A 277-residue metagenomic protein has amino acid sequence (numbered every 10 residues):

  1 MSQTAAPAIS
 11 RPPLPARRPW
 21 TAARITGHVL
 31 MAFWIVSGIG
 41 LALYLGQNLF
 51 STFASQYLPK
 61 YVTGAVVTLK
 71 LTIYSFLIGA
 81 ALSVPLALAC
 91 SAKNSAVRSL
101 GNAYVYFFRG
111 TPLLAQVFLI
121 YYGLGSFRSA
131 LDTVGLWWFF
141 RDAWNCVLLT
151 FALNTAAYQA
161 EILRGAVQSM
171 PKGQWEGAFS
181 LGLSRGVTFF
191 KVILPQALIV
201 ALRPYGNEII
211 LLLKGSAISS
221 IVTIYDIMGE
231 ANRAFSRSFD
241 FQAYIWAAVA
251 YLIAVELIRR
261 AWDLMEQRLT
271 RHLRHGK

Functional and structural regions predicted by a protein language model:
S2-K277: Transmembrane alpha-helices and adjacent helix-loop boundaries
